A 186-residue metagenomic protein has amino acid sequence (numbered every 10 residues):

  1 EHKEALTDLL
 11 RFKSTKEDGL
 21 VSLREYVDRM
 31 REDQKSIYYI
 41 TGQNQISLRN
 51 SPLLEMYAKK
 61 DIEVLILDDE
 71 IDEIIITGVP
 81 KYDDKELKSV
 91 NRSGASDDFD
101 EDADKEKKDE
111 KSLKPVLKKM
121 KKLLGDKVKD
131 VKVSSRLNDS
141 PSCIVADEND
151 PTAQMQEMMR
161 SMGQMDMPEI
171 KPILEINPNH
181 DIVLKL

Functional and structural regions predicted by a protein language model:
E1-L186: Conserved GHKL (Bergerat-fold) ATPase module
